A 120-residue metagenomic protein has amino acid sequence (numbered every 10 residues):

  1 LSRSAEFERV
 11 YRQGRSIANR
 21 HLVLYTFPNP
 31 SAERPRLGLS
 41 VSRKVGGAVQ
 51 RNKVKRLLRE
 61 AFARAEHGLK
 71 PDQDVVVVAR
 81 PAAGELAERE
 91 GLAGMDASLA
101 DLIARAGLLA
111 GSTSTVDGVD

Functional and structural regions predicted by a protein language model:
L1-D120: Positively charged, solvent-exposed patches that mediate nucleic-acid binding
